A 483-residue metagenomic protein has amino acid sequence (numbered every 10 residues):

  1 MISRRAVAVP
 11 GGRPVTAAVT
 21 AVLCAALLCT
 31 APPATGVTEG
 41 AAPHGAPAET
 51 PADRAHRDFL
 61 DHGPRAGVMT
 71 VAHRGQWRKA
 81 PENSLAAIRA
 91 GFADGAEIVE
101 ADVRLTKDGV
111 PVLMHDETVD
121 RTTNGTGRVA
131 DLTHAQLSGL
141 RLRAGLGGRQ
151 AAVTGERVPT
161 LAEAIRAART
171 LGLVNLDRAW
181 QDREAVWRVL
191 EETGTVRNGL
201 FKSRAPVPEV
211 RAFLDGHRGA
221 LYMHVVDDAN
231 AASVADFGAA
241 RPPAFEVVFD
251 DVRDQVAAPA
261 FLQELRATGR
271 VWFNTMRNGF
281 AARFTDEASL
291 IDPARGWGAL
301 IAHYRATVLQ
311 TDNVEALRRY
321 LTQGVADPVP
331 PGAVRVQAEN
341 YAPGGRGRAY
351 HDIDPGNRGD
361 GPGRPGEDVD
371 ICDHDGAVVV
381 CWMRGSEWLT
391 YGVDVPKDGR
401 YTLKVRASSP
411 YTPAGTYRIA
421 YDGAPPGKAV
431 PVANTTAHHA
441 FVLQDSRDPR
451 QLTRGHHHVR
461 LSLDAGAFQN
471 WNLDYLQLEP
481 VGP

Functional and structural regions predicted by a protein language model:
M1-P43: Secretory targeting and sorting signals
I2-S3, V37-A326: Phosphate-group recognition and catalysis centered on beta-loop-alpha active-site segments
V9, R13, V37, P43 (+5 more regions): Intrinsically disordered, low-complexity regulatory regions of eukaryotic regulatory proteins
P10, T70-V71, R454-H457: Short alpha-helical segments used as structural interaction elements across diverse proteins
T20, C24, P33, H134 (+5 more regions): A generic alpha-helix preference that emphasizes hydrophobic side chains
A25-A26, T170-A185, G332, H374-V379: Generic structural signal for short, solvent-exposed loop/turn connectors between secondary structure elements
P32, A42-P47, Y401, A407: Intrinsically disordered, low-complexity polar segments enriched in Ser/Thr/Pro and acidic
V325-P483: Extracytoplasmic
